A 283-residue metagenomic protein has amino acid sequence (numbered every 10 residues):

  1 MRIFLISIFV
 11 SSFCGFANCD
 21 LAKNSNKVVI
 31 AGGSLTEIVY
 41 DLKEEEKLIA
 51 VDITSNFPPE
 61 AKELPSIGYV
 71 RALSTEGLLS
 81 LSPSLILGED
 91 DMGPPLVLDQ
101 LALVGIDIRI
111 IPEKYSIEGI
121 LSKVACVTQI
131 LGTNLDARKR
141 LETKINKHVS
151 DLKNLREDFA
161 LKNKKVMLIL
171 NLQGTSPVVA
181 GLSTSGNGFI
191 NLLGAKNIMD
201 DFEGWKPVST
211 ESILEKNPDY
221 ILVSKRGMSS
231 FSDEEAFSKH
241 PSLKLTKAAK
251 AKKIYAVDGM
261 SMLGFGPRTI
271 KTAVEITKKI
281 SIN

Functional and structural regions predicted by a protein language model:
I3-S12: Sec-dependent N-terminal signal peptides
S12-N24: Bacterial Sec-dependent signal peptides at the C-terminal "C-region" and cleavage site
A22-K27, L96-G174, M199-D201, K252-N283: Extracytoplasmic substrate-binding proteins
N26-L81, L85-M92: A short, structured surface patch at a secondary-structure boundary
G32, D90-D91, E113, F202-W205 (+2 more regions): Short secondary-structure boundary segments
D52, A180-W205, K225, Y255-A256: His/Asp/Glu-enriched short active-site or ligand-binding loop at hydrolase and phosphoryl-transfer sites
A72-D91, I106, T210-R226: Proline-aspartate-enriched helix->loop->beta-strand connector
G93-L103, Y220-S238: A ligand-binding cleft/hinge motif common to bilobed small-molecule-binding domains
